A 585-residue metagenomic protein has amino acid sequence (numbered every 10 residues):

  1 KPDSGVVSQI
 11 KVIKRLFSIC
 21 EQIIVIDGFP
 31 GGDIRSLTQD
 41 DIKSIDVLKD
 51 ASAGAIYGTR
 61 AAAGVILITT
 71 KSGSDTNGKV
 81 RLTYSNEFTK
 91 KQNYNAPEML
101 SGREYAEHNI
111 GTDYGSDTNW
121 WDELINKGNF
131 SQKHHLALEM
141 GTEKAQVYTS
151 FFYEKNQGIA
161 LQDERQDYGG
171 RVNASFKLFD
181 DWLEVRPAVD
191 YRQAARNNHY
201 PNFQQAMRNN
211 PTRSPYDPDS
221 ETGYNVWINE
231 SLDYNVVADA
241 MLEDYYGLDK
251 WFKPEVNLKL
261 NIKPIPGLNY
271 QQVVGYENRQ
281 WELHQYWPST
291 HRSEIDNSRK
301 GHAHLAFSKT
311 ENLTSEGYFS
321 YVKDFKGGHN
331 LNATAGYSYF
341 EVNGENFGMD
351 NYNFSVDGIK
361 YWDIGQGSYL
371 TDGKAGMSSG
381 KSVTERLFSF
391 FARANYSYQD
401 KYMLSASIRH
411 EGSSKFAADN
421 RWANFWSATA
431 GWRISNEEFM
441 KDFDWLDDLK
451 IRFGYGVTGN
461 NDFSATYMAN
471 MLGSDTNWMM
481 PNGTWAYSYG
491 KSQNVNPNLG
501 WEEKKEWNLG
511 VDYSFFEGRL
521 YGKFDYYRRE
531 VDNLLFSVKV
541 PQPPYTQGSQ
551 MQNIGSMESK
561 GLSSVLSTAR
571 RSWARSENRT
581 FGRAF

Functional and structural regions predicted by a protein language model:
K1-V172, K177-L178, L183-R186, R192: Short, small/polar-rich motifs associated with maturation and membrane association, primarily at protein termini
E21-I23, N173-F179, A188-Q193, P201-Q204 (+3 more regions): Extracellular/periplasmic, surface-exposed regions of secreted and cell-surface proteins
N197: Flexible glycine/acidic-rich beta-alpha junction loops that bind and position SAM and/or redox cofactors in anaerobic
R213: Non-catalytic nucleic-acid substrate-recognition regions in nucleic-acid-modifying enzymes
D217-S220: A eukaryote-biased signal for short, well-structured alpha-helical docking elements
I295: The feature captures the catalytic groove of carbohydrate-active enzymes
